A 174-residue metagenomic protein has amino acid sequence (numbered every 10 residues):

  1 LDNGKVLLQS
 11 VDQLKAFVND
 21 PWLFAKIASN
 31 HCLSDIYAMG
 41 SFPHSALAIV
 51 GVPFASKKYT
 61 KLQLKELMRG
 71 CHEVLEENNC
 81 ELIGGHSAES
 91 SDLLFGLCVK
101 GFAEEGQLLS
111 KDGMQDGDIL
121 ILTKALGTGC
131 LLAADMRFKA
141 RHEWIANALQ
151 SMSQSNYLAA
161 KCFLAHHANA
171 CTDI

Functional and structural regions predicted by a protein language model:
L1-I174: Helix-biased detector of long, well-ordered alpha-helical tracts
